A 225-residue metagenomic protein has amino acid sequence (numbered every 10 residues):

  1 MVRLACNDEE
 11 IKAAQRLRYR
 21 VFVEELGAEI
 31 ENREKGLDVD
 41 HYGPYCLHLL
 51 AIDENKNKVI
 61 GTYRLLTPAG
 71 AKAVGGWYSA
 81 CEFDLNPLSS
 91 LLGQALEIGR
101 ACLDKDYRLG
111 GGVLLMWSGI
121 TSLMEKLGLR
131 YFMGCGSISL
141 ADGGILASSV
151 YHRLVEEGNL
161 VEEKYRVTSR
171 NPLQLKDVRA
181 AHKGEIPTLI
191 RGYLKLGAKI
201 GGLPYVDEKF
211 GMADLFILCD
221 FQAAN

Functional and structural regions predicted by a protein language model:
M1-A69: Short amphipathic alpha-helix that is part of the acyltransferase structural core
D53-K56, D106-Y107, F221-A224: Short loop segments at secondary-structure junctions
Y63, L96, L215: A broad, low-specificity signal marking well-ordered, structured residues that form hydrophobic/aromatic
P68-K199, P204-V206, F210-M212: Acyl-donor binding region in acyl/amide transferases
K72, A224-N225: Short, acidic Gly/Pro/Ser/Thr-rich loop/turn segments
G211-A224: C-terminal "cap" of GNAT-fold acetyltransferases
